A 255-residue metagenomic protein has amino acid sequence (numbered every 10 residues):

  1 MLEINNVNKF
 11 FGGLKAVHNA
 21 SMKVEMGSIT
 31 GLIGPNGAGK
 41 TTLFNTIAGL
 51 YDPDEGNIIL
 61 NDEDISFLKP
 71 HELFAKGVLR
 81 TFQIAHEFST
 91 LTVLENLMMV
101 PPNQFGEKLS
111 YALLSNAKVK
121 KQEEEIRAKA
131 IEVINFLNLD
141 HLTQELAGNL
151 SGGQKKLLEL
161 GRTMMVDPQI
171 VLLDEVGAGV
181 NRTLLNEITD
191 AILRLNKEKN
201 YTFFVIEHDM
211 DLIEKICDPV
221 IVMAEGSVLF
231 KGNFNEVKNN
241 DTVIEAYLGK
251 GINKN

Functional and structural regions predicted by a protein language model:
I33-P35: The feature captures the beta-strand-to-loop junction immediately N-terminal to the Walker
A48: Helix-to-loop junction immediately C-terminal to a conserved catalytic motif
S110-L142, D190-L193: Conserved ABC ATPase "signature" region
L146-L150: Conserved ABC ATPase signature
V171-D174: Catalytic Walker B motif of ABC-type/P-loop ATPase nucleotide-binding domains
I213-K215: A short, surface-exposed alpha-helical micro-motif characterized by mixed small hydrophobic and charged/polar residues
